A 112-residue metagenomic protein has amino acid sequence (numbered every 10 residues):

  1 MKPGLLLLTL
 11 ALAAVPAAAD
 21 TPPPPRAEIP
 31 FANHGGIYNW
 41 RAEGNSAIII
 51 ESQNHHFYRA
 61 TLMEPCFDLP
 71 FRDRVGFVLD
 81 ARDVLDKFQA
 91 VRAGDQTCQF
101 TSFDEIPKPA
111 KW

Functional and structural regions predicted by a protein language model:
G4-A13: Sec-dependent N-terminal signal peptides
A14-A18: N-terminal signal peptide c-region/cleavage motif recognized by signal peptidases
A19-E64, D68-L69: N-terminal secretory signal peptides
A60-W112: Helix-rich interaction surfaces within compact, conserved domain-sized segments that mediate assembly or partner
